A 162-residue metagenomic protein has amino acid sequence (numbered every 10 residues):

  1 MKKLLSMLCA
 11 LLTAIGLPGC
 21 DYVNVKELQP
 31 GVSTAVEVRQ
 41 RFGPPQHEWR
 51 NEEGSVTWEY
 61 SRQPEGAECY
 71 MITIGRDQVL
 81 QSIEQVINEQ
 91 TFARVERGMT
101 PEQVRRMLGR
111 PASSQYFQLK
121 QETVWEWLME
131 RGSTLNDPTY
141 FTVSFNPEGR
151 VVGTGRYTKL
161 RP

Functional and structural regions predicted by a protein language model:
M1-P18: Sec-dependent bacterial lipoprotein signal peptides
C20-P162: Residues within mature, well-folded domains
